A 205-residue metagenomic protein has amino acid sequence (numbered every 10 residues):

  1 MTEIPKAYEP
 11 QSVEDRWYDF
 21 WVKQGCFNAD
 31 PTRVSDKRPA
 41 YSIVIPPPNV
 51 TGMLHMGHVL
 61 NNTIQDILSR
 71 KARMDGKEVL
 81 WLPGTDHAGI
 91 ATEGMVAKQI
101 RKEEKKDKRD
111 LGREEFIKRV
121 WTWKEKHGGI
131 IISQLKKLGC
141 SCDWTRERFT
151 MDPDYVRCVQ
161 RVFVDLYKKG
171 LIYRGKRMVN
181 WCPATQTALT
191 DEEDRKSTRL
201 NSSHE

Functional and structural regions predicted by a protein language model:
M1-R199: N-terminal, positively charged nucleic-acid-binding surface of large information/translation enzymes
L200-H204: Positively charged, low-complexity/disordered segments
